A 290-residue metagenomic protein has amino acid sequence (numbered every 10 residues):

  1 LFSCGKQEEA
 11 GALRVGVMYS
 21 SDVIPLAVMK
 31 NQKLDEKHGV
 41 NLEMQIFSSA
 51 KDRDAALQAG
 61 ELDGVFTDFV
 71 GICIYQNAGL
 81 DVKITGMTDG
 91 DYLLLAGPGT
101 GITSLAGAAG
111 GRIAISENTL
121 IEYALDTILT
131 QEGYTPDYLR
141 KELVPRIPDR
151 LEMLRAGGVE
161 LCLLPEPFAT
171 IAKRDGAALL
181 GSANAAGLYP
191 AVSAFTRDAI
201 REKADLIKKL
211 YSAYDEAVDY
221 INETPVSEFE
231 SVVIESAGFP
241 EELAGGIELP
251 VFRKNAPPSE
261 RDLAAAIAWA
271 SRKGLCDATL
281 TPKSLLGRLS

Functional and structural regions predicted by a protein language model:
F2-S3: C-terminal motif of bacterial Sec signal peptides marking the signal peptidase cleavage site
Q7-T135, K141-V144, M153, E160-E166 (+1 more regions): Short, glycine-/small- and polar/acidic-enriched structural segments that line small-molecule recognition paths
Y19, I46, A50, N118-E122 (+7 more regions): Solvent-exposed, acidic/flexible segments
E36, Q76, T130, K173 (+3 more regions): Short polybasic/polar patches that bind polyanions
V70-G71, K141-V233: Pocket-lining segment of extracytoplasmic ligand-binding domains
R201-D277: Secondary-structure end/capping motifs
S271-S290: Conserved C-terminal helix/tail region of periplasmic/extracytoplasmic solute-binding proteins
